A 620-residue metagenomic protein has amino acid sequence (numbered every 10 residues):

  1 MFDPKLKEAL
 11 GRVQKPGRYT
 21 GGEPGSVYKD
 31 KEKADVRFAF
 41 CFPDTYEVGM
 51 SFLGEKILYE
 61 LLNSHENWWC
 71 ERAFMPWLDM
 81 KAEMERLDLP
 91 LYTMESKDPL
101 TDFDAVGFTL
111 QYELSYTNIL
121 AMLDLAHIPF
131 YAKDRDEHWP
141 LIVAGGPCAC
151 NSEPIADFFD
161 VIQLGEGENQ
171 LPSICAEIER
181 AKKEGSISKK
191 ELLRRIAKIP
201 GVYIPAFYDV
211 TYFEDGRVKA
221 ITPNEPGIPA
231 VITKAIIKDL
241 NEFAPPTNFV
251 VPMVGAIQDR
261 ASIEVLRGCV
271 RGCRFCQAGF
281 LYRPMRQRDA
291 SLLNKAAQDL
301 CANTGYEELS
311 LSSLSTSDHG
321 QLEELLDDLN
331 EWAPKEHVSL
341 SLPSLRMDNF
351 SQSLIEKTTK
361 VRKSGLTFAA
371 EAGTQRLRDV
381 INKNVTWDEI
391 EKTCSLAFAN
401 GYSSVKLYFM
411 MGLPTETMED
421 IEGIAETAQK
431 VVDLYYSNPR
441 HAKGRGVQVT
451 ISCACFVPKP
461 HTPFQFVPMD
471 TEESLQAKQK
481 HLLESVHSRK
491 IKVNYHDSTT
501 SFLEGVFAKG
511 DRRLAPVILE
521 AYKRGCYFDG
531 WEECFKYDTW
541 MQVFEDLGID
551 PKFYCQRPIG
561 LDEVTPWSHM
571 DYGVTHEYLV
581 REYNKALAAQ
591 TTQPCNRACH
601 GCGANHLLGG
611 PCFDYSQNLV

Functional and structural regions predicted by a protein language model:
M1-V27, F38-F40, H487-V620: Radical SAM enzyme core and accessory elements
K7-A39, Y46-E47, P205, T211 (+3 more regions): N-terminal [4Fe-4S]-dependent radical SAM core
F38-D44, L62, F249-Q277, C301 (+2 more regions): N-terminal pre-triad scaffold of radical SAM enzymes
F40-C41, A105, L114, D299-K406 (+3 more regions): Conserved SAM/AdoMet-binding glycine-rich loop
F52, G255-S291, G601-L619: Canonical Radical SAM [4Fe-4S] cluster-binding loop centered on the CxxxCxxC motif and its immediate flanking residues
E55, L87, L123, D157-I162 (+9 more regions): Short secondary-structure boundary/capping segments
N67-D79: A short beta-strand-loop structural module common to alpha/beta enzyme folds
P76-P223, P460-D511, L519-E533: Glycine-rich beta-alpha loop elements in corrinoid/cobalamin-binding modules across cobalamin-dependent enzymes
